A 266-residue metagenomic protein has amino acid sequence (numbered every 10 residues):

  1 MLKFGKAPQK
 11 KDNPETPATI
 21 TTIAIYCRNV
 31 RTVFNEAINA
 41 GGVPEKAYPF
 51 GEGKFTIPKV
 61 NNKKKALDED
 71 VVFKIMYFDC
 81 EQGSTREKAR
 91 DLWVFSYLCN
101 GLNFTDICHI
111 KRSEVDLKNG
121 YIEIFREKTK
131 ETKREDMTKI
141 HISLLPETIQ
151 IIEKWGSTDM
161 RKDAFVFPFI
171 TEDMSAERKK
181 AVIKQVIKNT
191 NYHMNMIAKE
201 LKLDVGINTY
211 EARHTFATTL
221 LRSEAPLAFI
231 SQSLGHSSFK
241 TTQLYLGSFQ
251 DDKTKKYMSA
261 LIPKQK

Functional and structural regions predicted by a protein language model:
M1-K63, F78: N-terminal core-binding DNA-recognition domain of tyrosine recombinases/integrases
N35-E45, S96-N119: Short, charged phosphate-coordinating catalytic segments
E52-G53, H109-K154: Conserved tyrosine-mediated DNA breakage-rejoining catalytic core shared by Y-recombinases
I57-Y77, K133-L144, R161: DNA breakage-rejoining catalytic core of tyrosine-based enzymes
A66, R126-K130, E172-D173, L234-S259: Catalytic-site neighborhood detector that most strongly recognizes the C-terminal catalytic loop/helix of tyrosine
V72-F73, L145-D204: Active-site/catalytic core of tyrosine-dependent DNA strand-transfer enzymes
V94, L98, L102, E211-S237: C-terminal catalytic core of tyrosine-transesterase DNA break-rejoin enzymes
E114-Y121, L203-V205, A225-L244: Short, polar N-cap/turn motifs at the start of nucleic acid-interacting alpha helices
